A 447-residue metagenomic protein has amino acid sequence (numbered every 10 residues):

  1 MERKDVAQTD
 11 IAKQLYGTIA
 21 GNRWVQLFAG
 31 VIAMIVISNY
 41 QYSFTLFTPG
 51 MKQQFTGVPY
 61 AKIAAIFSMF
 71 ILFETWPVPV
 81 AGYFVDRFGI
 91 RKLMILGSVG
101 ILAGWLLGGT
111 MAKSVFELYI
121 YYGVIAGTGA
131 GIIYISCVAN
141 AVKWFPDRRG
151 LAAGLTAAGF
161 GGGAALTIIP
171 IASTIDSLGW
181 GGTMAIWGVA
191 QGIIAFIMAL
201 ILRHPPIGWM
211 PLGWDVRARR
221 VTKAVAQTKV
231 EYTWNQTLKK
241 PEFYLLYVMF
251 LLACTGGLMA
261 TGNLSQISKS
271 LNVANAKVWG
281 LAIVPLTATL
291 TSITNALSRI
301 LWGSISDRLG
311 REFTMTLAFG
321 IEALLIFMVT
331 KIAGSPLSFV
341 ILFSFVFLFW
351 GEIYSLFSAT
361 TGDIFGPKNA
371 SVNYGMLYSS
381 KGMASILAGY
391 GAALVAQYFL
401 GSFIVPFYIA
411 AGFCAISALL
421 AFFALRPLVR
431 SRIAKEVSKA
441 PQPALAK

Functional and structural regions predicted by a protein language model:
F44-M51, N235-W302, A388: Extracytoplasmic gate region of multi-pass secondary transporters
M51, G131-F145, A152-A153, E352-F365: Intracellular juxtamembrane helix-capping segments at the cytosolic ends of symmetry-related transmembrane helices
M51-K52, F84-V85, L166, P170-L178 (+4 more regions): Interfacial helix-cap and linker-helix signal at transmembrane-aqueous boundaries of multi-pass secondary transporters
S68-Y83, T289-L301: Central cavity-lining transmembrane alpha-helices of secondary-active solute carriers, predominantly the Major
V99-K113, I321-G334: C-terminal ends and interior cores of transmembrane alpha-helices in multi-pass membrane transporters/permeases
G104, V115-G131, L251, S338-E352: Hydrophobic core of transmembrane alpha-helices in multi-pass small-molecule transporters, especially MFS/SLC-type
F160-I207: Helix-loop-helix hairpin linking two adjacent transmembrane segments in secondary transporters
M259, A282-T360: C-terminal transmembrane helical hairpin of 12-TM major facilitator-type secondary transporters
